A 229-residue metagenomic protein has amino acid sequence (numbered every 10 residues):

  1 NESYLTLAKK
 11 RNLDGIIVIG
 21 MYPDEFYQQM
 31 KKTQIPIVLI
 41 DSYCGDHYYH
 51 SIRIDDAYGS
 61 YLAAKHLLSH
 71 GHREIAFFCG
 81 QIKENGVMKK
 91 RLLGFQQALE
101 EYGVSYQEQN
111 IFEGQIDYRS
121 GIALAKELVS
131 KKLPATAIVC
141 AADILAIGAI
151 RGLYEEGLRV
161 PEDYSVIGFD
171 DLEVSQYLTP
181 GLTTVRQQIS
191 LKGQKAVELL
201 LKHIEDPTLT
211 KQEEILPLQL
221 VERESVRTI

Functional and structural regions predicted by a protein language model:
N1, I52-L62, F78-L124, V139-I147 (+4 more regions): Hinge/beta->alpha junction and helix N-cap segments in small-molecule ligand-binding domains
N1-L62, S130, P134: Alpha-helical recognition/docking segments in bacterial nutrient-uptake and carbohydrate-utilization systems
K9-G20, A76-C79, I111, K132-A142 (+1 more regions): Periplasmic-binding protein-like
F26-M30, F95, A149, L153: Hydrophobic packing residues within well-ordered alpha-helices of enzyme cores
A64-I75: Glycine-rich phosphate/diphosphate-binding loops that line cofactor/substrate pockets in enzymes
R73, S105-Q107, R159: Conserved H-loop
L124-I229: Flexible loop/turn connectors
